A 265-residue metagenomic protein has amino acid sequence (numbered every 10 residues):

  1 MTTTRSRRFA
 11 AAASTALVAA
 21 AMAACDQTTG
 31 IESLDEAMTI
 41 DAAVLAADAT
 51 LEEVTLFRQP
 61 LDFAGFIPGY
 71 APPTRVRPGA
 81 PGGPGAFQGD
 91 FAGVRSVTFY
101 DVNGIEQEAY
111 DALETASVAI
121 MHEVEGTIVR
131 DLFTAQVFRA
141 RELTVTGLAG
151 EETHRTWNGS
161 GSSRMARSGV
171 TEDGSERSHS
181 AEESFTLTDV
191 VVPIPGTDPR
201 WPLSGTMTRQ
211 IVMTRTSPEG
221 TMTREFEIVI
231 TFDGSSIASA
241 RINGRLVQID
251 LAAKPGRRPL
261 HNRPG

Functional and structural regions predicted by a protein language model:
T2-A13: Bacterial N-terminal signal peptides that target proteins for export
T15-L17: Core hydrophobic alpha-helical transmembrane segments of single-pass membrane proteins
A20-A24: C-terminal motif of bacterial Sec signal peptides marking the signal peptidase cleavage site
D26-G265: Low-complexity, intrinsically disordered segments exposed to solvent
